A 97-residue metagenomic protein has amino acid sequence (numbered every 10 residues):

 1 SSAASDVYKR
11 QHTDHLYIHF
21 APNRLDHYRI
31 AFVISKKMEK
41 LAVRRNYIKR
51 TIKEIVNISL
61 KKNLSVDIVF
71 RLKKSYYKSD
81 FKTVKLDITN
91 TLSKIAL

Functional and structural regions predicted by a protein language model:
S5-L97: Positively charged, solvent-exposed patches that mediate nucleic-acid binding
